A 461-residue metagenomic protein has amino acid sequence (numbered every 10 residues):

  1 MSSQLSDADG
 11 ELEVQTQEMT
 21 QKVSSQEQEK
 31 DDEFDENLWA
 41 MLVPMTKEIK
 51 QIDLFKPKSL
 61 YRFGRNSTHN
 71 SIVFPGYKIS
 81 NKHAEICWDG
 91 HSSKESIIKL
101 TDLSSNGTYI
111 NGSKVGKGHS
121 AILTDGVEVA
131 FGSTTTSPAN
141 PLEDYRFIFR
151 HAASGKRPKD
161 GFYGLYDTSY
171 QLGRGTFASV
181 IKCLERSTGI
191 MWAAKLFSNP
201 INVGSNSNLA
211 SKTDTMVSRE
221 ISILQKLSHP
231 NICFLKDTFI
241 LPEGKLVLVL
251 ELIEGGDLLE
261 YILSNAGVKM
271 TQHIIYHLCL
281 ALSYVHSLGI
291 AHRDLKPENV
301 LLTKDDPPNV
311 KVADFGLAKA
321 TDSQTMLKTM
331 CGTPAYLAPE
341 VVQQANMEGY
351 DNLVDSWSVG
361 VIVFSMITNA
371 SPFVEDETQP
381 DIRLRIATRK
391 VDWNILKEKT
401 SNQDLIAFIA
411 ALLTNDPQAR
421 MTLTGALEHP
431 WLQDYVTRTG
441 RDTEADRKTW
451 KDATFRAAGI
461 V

Functional and structural regions predicted by a protein language model:
M1-Y77, C87, H91-E95: Intrinsically disordered, low-complexity acidic Ser/Thr-rich regulatory segments
L54-T134: Forkhead-associated
S169-T176, V180: Protein kinase glycine-rich loop
F234-G244: Short beta-strand micro-motifs within the conserved protein kinase catalytic domain, predominantly in the N-lobe
E243-D257, Y261: Conserved short submotifs of the Hanks-type protein kinase catalytic core that shape the nucleotide-binding pocket
I274-I275: Activation segment signature within eukaryotic-like protein kinase domains
A419-I460: Regulatory extensions flanking the kinase catalytic core
